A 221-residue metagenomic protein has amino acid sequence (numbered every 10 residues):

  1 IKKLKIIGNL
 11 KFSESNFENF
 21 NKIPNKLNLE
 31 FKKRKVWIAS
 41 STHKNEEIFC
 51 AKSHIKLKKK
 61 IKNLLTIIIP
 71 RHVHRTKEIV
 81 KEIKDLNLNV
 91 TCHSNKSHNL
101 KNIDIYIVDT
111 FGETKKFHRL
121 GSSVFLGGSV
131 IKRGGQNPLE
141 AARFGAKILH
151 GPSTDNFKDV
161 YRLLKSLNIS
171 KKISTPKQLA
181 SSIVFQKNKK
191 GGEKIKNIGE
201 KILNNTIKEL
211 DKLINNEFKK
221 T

Functional and structural regions predicted by a protein language model:
I1-T221: Nucleotide-activated sugar donor-binding and catalytic core shared by glycosyltransferases and related lipid-linked
